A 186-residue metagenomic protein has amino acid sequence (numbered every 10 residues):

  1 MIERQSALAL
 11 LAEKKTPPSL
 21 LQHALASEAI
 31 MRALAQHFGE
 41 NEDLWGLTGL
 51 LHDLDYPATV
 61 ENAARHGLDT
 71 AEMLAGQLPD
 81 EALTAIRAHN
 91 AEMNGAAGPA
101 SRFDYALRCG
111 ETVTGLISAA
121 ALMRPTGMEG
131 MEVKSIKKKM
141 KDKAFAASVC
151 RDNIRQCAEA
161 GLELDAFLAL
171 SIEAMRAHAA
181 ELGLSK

Functional and structural regions predicted by a protein language model:
M1-E61: Acidic/His-rich, divalent-metal-binding segments that scaffold phosphate/diphosphate chemistry
I2, Q22-A26, R65, E81 (+4 more regions): Conserved active-site and cofactor/substrate-binding residues in soluble primary-metabolism enzymes
E3-P17, A29, A91, G98 (+3 more regions): Metal-centered catalytic cores of metalloenzymes
L8, A12, L25-E28, R32 (+5 more regions): Predominant activation on well-ordered alpha-helical scaffold segments within soluble catalytic domains
K14-K15, M31, A35-F38, L78 (+3 more regions): Structural signal for hydrophobic packing residues in well-ordered secondary-structure cores of soluble enzyme domains
P17, A100-A106, G161, D165: Amphipathic, non-membrane alpha-helical segments in soluble helical-bundle scaffolds
F38-K143: Divalent metal-dependent catalytic cores for phosphoryl transfer on phosphate-bearing substrates
K134, M140-L170, M175, L182-K186: C-terminal binding/interaction regions
